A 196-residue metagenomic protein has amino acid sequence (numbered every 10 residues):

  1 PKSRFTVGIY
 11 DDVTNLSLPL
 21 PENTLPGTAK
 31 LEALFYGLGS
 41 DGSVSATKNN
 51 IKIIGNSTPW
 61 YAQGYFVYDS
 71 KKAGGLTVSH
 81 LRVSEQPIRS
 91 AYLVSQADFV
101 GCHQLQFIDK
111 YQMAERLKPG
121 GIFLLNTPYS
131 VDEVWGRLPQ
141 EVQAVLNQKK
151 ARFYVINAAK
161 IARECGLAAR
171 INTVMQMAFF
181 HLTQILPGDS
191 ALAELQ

Functional and structural regions predicted by a protein language model:
P1-E32: Flexible inter-domain linker/hinge segments
A29-G39, V44-Q196: Active-site cofactor/cluster-binding pocket
